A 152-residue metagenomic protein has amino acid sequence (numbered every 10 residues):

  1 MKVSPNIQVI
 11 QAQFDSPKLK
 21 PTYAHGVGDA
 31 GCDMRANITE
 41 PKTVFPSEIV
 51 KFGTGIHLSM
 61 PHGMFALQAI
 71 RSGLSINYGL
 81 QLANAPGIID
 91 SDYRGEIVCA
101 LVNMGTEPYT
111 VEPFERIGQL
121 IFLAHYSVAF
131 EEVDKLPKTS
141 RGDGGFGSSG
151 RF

Functional and structural regions predicted by a protein language model:
M1-F152: DUTPase catalytic domain/fold
